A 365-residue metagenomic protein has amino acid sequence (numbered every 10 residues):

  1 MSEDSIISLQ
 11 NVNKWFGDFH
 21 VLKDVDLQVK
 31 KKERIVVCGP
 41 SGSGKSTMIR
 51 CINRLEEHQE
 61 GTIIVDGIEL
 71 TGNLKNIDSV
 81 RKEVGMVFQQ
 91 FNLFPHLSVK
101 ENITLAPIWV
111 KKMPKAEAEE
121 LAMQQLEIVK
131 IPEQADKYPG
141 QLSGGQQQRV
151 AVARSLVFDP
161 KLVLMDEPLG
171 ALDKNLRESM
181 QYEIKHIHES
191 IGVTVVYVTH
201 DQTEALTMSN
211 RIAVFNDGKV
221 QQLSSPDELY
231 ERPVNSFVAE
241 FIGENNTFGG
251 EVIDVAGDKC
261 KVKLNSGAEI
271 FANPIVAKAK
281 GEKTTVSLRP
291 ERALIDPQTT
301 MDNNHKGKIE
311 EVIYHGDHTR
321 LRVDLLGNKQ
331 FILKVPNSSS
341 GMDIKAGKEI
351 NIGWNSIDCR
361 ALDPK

Functional and structural regions predicted by a protein language model:
C38-P40: The feature captures the beta-strand-to-loop junction immediately N-terminal to the Walker
N53: Helix-to-loop junction immediately C-terminal to a conserved catalytic motif
G61-G72: Conserved ABC transporter NBD signature motif
L70-G85, K115-A116, L229-P233: ABC ATPase NBD coupling module
N73-L74, L97, T104-E117, I128-V129: ABC-type ATPase nucleotide-binding domains, specifically the catalytic core motifs of the NBD
D78, I103-L105, E120-A122, E127-F237: ABC ATPase nucleotide-binding domains
N245, V252-K365: Non-catalytic connector elements of ABC transporters
